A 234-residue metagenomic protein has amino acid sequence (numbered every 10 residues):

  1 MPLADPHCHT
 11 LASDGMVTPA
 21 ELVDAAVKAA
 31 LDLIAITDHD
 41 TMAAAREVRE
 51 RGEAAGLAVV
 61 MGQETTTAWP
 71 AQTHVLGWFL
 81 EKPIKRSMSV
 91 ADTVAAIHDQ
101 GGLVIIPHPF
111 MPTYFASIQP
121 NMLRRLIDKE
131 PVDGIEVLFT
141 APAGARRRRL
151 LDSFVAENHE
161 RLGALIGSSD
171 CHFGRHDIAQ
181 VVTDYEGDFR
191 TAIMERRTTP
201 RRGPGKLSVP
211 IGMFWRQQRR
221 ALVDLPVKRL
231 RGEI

Functional and structural regions predicted by a protein language model:
M1-P6, T10, M16-D24, A29 (+5 more regions): Charged catalytic cores and adjacent phosphate/nucleic-acid-binding surfaces used for phosphate/nucleic-acid chemistry
P6, T37, Q63, P107 (+1 more regions): Active-site flanking residues adjacent to catalytic metal/cofactor-binding acidic residues
V23-A43, G102-I105: Divalent metal-dependent hydrolysis catalytic cores, especially in the metallo-beta-lactamase
I36, K82-R86: Catalytic cores of extracellular degradative/oxidative enzymes
H39, P109, T140: Flexible loop residues that form catalytic and substrate-binding hotspots at small-molecule/glycan-binding clefts
V60: General small-molecule cofactor/ligand-binding pocket signal
S87-D92: Ordered, amphipathic secondary-structure segments that act as subunit-interaction surfaces in large macromolecular
Q100-F110, R161-A164: Short beta-strand/loop segments at the ligand-binding rim of alpha/beta enzyme cores
